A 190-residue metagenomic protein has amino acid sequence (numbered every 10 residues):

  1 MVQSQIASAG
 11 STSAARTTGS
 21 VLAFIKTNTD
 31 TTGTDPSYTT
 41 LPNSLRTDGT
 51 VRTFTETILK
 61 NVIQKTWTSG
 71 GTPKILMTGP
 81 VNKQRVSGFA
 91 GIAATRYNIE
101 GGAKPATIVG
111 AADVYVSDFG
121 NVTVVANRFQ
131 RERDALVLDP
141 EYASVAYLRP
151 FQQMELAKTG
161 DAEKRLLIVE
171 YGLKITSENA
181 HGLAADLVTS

Functional and structural regions predicted by a protein language model:
M1-S190: Core alpha/beta structural scaffold of self-assembling particle/tube/pore-forming proteins
